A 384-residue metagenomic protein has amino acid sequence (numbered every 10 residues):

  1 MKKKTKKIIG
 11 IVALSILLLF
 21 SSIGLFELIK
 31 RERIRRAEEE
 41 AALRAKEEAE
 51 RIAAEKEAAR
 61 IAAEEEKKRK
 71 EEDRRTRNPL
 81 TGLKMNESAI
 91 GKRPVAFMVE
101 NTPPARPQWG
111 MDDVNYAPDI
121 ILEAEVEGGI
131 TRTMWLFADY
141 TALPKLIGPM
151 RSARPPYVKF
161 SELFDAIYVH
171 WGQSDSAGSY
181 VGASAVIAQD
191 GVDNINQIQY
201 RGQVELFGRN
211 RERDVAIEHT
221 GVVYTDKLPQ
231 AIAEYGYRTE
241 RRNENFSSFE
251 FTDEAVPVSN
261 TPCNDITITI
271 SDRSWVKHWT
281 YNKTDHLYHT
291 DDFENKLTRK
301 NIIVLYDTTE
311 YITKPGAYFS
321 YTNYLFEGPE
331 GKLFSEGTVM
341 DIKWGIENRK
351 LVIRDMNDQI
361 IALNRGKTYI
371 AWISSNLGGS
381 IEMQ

Functional and structural regions predicted by a protein language model:
K2-S15: N-terminal Sec-pathway targeting helices
T5, R74-P118, E127-Q384: A surface/extracellular/periplasmic glyco- and lipid-processing/surface-interacting theme
V12, I16, E50-A53: Primarily low-complexity, compositionally biased regions used by nucleic-acid-associated proteins for macromolecular
S15-L18, G331: N-terminal hydrophobic or amphipathic segments with adjacent small-residue motifs that include Sec signal peptides
L18-I29: Hydrophobic alpha-helical membrane-insertion segments, chiefly the h-region of N-terminal signal peptides
L28-N86: N-terminal, intrinsically disordered, polar/charged segments of Gram-positive cell-envelope systems that serve as
A124: Change "in soluble alpha/beta enzymes" to "in soluble alpha/beta proteins
